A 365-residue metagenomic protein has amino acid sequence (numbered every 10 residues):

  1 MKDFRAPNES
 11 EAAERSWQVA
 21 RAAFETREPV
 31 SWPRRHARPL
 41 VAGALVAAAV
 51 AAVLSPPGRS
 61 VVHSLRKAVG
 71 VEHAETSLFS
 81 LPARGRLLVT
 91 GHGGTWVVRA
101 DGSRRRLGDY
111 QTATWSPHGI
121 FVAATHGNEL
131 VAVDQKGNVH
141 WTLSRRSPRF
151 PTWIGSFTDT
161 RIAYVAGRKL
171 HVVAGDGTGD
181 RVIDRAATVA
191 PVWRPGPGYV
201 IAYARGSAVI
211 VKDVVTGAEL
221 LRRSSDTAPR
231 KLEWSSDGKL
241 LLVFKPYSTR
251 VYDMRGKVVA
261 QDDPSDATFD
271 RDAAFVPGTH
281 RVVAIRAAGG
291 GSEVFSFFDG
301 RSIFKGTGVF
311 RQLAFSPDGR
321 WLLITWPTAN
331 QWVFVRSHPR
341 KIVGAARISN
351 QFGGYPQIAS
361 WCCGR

Functional and structural regions predicted by a protein language model:
M1-A20: A short, acidic loop/turn at secondary-structure junctions
K2-R5, F24, E28, V69: Generic secondary-structure transition motif, activating predominantly at the C-termini of alpha-helices
E11-W17, E25, A37-L45, V50-R365: Sequence signature of WD/YWTD-type beta-propeller architectures
V19-P33: Juxtamembrane low-complexity tails/linkers enriched in Ser/Thr-Pro and polybasic
